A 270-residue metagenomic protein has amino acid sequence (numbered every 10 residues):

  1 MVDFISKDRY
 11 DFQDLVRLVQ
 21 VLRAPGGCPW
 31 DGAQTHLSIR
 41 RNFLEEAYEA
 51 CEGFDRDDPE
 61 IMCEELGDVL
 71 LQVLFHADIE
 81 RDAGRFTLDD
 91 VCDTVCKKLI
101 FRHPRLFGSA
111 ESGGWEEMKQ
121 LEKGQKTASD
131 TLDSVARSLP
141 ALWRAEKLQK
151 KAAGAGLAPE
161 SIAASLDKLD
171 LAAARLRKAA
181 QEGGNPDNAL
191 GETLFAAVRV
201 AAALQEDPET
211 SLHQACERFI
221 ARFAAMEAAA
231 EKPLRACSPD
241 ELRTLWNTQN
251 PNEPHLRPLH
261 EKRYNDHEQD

Functional and structural regions predicted by a protein language model:
M1-E65, L71-D270: Flexible "arm" and connector segments at domain edges
